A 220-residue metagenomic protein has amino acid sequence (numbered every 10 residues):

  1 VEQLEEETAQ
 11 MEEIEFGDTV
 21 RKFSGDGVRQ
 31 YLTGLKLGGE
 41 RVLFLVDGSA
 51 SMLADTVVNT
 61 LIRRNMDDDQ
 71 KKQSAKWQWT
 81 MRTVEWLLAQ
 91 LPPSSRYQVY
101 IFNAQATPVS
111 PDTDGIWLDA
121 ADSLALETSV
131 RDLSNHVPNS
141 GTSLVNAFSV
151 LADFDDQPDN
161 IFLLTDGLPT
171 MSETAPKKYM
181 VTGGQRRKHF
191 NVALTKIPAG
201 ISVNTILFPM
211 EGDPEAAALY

Functional and structural regions predicted by a protein language model:
V1-M66, I116-A120: Acidic, polar low-complexity linker/tail segments
E6, A50, E85-R96, R131-P138 (+2 more regions): Sec-exported extracytoplasmic/periplasmic mature domains
R21-K22, W117-P158, F162, P169 (+1 more regions): Von Willebrand factor
L37-L43, M81-R82, P92-S94, D156-D159 (+1 more regions): Extracytoplasmic
G39, W77, M81-L88, L126-V130 (+3 more regions): Extracytoplasmic/secreted envelope proteins and their assembly/folding machinery, especially bacterial periplasmic
V46-S49, V99-F102, L151, D156-M180 (+1 more regions): DG-centered beta-turn motif at the end of beta-strands
S51-V99, G115-A125, P138, G183-G184: …and closely analogous acidic/polar surface helices at protein-protein or active-site interfaces in A-domain-like
G167-Y220: VWA/integrin I-like adhesion module and closely mimicked acidic/polar interface patches used
